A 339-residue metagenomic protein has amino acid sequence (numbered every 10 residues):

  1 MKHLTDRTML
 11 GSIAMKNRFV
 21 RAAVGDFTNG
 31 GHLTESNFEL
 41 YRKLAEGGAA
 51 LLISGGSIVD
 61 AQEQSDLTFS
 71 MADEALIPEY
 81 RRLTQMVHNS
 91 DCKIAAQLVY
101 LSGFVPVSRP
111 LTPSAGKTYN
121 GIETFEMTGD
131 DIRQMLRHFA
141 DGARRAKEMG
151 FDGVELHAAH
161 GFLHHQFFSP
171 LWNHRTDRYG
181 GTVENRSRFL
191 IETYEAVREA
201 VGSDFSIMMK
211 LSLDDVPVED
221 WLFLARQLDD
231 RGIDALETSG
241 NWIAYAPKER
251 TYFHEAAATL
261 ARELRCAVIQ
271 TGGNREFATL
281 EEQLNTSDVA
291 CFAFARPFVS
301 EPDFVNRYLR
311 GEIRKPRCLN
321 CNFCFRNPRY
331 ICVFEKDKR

Functional and structural regions predicted by a protein language model:
M1-R339: Flavin-dependent oxidoreductase catalytic cores
